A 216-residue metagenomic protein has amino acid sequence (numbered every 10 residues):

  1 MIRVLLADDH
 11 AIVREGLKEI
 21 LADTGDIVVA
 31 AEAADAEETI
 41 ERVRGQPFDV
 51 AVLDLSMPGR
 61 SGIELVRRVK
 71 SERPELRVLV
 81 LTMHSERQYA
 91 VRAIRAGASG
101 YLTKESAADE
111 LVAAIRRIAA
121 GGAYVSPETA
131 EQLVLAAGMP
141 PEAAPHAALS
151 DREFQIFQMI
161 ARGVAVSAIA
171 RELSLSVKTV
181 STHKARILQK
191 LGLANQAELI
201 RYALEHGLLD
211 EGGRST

Functional and structural regions predicted by a protein language model:
V13, P58: The feature encodes the CheY-like receiver
E32-V50: Acidic, metal-coordinating helix/loop segments flanking the phosphotransfer/catalytic sites of two-component signaling
D35-E38, S61-E64, S85: Acidic catalytic/metal-coordinating carboxylates
D54, T82: Active-site residues of response regulator receiver
Q88-R95, S99-Q155, A197, E205-E211: Short, flexible helix-to-coil linker/hinge segments that flank and couple to helix-turn-helix
E142-K178: Helix-turn-helix DNA-binding segment
A165-E198: Recognition helix of helix-turn-helix DNA-binding domains
L188-T216: Basic, Lys/Arg-enriched C-terminal extension of HTH/homeodomain DNA-binding domains
